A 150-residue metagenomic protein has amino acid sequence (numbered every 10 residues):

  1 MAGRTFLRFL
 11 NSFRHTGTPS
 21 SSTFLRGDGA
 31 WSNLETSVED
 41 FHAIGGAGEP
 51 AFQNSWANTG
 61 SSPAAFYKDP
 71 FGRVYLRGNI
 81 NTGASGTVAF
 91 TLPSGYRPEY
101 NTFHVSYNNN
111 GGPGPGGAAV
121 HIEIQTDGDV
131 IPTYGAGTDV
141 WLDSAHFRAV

Functional and structural regions predicted by a protein language model:
M1-E35: Extracellular repetitive beta-rich solenoid segments
S21, E35-P70, N79-S94: Surface-exposed ligand/attachment interfaces on beta-rich extracellular proteins
L25, A65-Y67, V74-Y75, H104-S106: Short hydrophobic/aromatic-rich beta-strand motifs
L25-G27, Y67-D69, I124-T126: Generic beta-strand structural signal
G29, G72-V74, G128-I131: Hydrophobic residues embedded in beta-strands of well-ordered beta-sheets
L34, Y75-R77, T133: Beta-strand residues in well-ordered beta-sheet regions across diverse protein folds
N58, N81-S94, P98-V150: Extracellular jelly-roll beta-sandwich "head" domains, especially the C-terminal globular C1q domain
